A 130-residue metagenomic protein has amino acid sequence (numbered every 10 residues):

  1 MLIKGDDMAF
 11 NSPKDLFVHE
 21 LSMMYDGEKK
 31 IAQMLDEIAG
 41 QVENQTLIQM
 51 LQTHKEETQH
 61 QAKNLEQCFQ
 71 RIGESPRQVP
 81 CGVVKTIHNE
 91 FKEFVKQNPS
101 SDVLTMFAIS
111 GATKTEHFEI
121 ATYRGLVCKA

Functional and structural regions predicted by a protein language model:
L2-A130: Amphipathic alpha-helical hairpins
